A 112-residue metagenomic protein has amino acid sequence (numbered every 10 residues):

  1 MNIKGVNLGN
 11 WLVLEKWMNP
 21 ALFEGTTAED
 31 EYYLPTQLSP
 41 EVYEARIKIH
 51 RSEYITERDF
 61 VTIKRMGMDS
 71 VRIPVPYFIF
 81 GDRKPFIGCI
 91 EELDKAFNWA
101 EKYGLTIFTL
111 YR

Functional and structural regions predicted by a protein language model:
M1-M68: N-terminal carbohydrate-binding accessory modules
E57-R112: Substrate-binding cleft and catalytic face of glycoside hydrolase catalytic domains, especially the flexible beta-alpha
